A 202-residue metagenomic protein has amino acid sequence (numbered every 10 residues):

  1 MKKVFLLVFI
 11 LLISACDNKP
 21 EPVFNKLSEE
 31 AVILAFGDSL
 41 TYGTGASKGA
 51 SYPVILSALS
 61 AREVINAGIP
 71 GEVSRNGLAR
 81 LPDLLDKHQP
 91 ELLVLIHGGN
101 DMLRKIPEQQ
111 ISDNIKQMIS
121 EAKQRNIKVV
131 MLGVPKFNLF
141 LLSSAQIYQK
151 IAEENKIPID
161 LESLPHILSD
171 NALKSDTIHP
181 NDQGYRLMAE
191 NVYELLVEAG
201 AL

Functional and structural regions predicted by a protein language model:
M1-V4: Positively charged n-region of N-terminal signal peptides that target proteins for export
L6-V8: Sec-dependent N-terminal signal peptides
L12-A15: C-terminal motif of bacterial Sec signal peptides marking the signal peptidase cleavage site
D17-S74, L78-Q89: Serine-esterase "nucleophile elbow" of acetyl-processing enzymes
A58-L59, A79-L202: Alpha-helical cap/lid subdomain in secreted, periplasmic, or secretory-pathway luminal O-acyl-processing enzymes
